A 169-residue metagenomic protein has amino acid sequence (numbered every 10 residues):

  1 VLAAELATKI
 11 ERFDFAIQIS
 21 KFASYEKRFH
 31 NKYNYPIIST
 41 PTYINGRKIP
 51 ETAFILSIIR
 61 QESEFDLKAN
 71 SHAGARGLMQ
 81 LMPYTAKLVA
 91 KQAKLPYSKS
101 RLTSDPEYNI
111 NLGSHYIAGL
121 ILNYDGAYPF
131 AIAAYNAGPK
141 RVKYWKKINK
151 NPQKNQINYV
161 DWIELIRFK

Functional and structural regions predicted by a protein language model:
V1-K169: Catalytic glycan-binding domains that act on GlcNAc-containing polysaccharides
